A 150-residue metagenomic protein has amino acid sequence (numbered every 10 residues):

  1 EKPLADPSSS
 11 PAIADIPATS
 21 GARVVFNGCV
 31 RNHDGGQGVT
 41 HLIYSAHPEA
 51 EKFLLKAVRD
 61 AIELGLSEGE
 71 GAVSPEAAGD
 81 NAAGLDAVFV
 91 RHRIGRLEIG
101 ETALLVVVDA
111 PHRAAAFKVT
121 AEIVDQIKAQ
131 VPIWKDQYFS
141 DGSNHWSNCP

Functional and structural regions predicted by a protein language model:
E1-T102, V107-A121, D125-P150: N-terminal, polar/charged subdomain of small-to-medium soluble alpha/beta proteins
